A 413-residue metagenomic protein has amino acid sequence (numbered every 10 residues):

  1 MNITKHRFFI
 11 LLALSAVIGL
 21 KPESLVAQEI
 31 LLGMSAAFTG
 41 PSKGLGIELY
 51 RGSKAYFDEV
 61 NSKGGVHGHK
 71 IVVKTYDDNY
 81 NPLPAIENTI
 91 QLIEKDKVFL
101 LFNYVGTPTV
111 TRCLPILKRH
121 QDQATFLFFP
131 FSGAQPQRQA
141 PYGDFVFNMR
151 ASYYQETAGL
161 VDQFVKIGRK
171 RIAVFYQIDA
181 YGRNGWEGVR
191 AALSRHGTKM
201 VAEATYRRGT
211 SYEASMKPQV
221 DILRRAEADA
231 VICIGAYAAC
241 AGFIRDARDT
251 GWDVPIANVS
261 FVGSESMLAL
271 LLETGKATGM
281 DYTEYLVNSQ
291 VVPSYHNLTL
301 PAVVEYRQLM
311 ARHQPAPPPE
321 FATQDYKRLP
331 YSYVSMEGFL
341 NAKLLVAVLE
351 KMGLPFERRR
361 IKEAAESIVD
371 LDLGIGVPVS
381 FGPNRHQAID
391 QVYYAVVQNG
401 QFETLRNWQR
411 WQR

Functional and structural regions predicted by a protein language model:
F9-K21: Bacterial N-terminal signal peptides
P22-A27: Boundary at the C-terminal end of the N-terminal hydrophobic targeting segment
E29-L31, G44-R51, K63-Q137, M149 (+4 more regions): Beta-alpha junction/loop-to-helix N-cap segments that form part of ligand/metal-binding clefts
G33-K54, Y76-L83, V105-G106, F175-R183 (+1 more regions): Extracytoplasmic "Venus flytrap"
L45-H67, G188-S194, N341: Short, polar/charged alpha-helical segment
P84-E87, Q135-P136, G143-G251, H296-P301: Extracellular/periplasmic Venus flytrap/periplasmic-binding protein
A247-G338, W408-Q412: Extracellular/periplasmic periplasmic-binding protein-like sensory domains
P315-A342, V346-T404: Segments of small-molecule ligand-sensing domains
